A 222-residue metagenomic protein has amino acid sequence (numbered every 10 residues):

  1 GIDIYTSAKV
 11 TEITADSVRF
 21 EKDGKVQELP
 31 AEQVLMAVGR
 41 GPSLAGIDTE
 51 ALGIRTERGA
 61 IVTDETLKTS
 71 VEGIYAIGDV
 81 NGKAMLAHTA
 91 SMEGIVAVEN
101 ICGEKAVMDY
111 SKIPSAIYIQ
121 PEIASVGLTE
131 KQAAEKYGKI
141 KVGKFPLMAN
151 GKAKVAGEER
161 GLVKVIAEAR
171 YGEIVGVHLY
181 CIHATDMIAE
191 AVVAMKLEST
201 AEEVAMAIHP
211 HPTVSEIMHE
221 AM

Functional and structural regions predicted by a protein language model:
G1, V62, V165-A167: Conserved N-terminal phosphate-binding loop of PLP-dependent enzymes in the Aspartate aminotransferase
D3-Y5, Y75, K141-G143: General small-molecule cofactor/ligand-binding pocket signal
T6-S17: A conserved short coil-to-beta-strand element within the FAD-binding core of flavoproteins
T14, E50, A169-Y171: Short acidic-glycine loop/turn motifs at beta-strand connectors
R19-K22: Short beta-strand segments that buttress and anchor functional surface loops
E28-N100: FAD-site-proximal beta/loop scaffold in flavoenzymes
H88-S111, K139, L197, A201: Internal hydrophobic alpha-helix adjacent to the cofactor/substrate pocket in enzyme cavities
C102, Y118-T129, A134-M222: Flexible, glycine-rich terminal cap/loop adjacent to redox cofactors in electron-transfer oxidoreductases
